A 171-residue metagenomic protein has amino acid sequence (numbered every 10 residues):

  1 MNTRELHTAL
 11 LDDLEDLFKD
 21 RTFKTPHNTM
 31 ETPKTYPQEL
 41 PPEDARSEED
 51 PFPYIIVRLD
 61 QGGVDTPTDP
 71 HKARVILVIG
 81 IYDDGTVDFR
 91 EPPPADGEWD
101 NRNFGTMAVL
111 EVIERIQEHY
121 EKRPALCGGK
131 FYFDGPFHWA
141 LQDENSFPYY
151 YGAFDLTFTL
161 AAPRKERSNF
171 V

Functional and structural regions predicted by a protein language model:
M1-D69, N169-V171: Small/polar-rich, solvent-exposed N-terminal microdomains that initiate assembly or binding
L14-L17, T22-E31, D83-V87, P92-P94 (+3 more regions): Localized chelating/binding microdomains that coordinate divalent metal ions or stabilize phosphate-bearing
F23, M30, N103-P163: Acidic-leaning, charged glycine-interspersed low-complexity segments
K34, E49-P53, G97-R115: Glycine-rich, flexible loop segments associated with nucleotide phosphate handling
T35-R46, D100, I116-P124: Generic detector of short, locally flexible boundary/turn motifs and exposed helical patches
L59-G62, G80, F137-W139: Generic short beta-strand segments
D69-D88, P93-E98, I116, F147-R164: Oligomerization/assembly interface segments of phage tail-like spikes and tubes
